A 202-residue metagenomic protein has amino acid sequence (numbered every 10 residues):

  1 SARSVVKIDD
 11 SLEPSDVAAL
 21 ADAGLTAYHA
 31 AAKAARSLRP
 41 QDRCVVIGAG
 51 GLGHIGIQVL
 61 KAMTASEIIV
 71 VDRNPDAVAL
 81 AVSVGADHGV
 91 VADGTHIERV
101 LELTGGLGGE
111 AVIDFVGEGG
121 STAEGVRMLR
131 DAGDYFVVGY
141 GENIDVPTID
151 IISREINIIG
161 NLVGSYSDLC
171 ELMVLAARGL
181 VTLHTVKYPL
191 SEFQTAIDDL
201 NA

Functional and structural regions predicted by a protein language model:
S1, D9, D93, G139 (+1 more regions): Residues at the C-termini of beta-strands that transition into short coil/loop
V5, D10-G94, E98-R99: Mid-domain Rossmann-like dinucleotide-binding core that forms the NAD(H)/NADP(H) cofactor-binding site
V5, G24-A27, I97, G109 (+4 more regions): A general structural signal for well-ordered alpha-helical segments in protein cores
D10, G50, F115, L162 (+1 more regions): Short loop or secondary-structure boundary microenvironments that flank and position key functional residues
A35-R43, M63, V78-I159: Glycine-rich cofactor phosphate-binding loops and adjacent beta1-alpha1 units of small-molecule cofactor enzyme domains
R73-N74, G141, G164: Residues in the short beta-alpha loop(s) of Rossmann-like NAD(P)-binding domains
P75, A123-R127, Y166-A202: C-terminal hydrophobic helical "lid"/dimerization subdomain of Rossmann-like NAD(P)H-dependent oxidoreductases
D134-F136, V146-V186: Rossmann-fold dehydrogenase core element
